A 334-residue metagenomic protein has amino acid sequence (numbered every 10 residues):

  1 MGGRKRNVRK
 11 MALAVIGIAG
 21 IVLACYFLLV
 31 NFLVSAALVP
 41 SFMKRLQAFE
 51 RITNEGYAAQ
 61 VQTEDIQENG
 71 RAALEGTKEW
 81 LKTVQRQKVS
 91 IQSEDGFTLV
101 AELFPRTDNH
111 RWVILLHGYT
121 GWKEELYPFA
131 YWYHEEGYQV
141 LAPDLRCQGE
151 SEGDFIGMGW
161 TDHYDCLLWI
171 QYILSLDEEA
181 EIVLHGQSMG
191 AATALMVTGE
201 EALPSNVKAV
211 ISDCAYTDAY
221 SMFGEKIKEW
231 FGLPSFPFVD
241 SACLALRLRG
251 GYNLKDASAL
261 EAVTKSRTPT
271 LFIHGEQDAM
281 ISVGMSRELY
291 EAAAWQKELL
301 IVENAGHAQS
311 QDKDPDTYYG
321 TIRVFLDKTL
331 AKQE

Functional and structural regions predicted by a protein language model:
A24-Q92: An N-terminal hydrophobic leader/cap segment in hydrolases
Y119-W132, L145: The serine-hydrolase catalytic nucleophile loop
E125, I156-D177: Alpha/beta-hydrolase active-site loop
W132-E152: Conserved alpha/beta-hydrolase
M196-N253, I301: Hydrolase active-site cap/lid region
A259, T268, S282-E291: Short alpha-helix in the alpha/beta-hydrolase fold that links the catalytic acid
K265-R267, F272-H274, D278: Short beta-strand/loop motif that positions the catalytic acidic residue of the alpha/beta-hydrolase fold
A305-Y319: Catalytic histidine-centered segment of alpha/beta-hydrolase-like enzymes
